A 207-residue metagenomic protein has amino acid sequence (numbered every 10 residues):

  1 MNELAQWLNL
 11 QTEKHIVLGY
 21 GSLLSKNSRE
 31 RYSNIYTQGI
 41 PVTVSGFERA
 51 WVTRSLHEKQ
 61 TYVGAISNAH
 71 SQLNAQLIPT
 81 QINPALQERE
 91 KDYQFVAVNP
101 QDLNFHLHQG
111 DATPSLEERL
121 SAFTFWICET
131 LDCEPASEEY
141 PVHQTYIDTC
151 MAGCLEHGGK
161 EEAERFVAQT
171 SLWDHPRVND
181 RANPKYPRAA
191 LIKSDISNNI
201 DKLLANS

Functional and structural regions predicted by a protein language model:
M1-S207: A glycine-rich, hydrophobic/aromatic-adjacent loop/helix-cap motif
